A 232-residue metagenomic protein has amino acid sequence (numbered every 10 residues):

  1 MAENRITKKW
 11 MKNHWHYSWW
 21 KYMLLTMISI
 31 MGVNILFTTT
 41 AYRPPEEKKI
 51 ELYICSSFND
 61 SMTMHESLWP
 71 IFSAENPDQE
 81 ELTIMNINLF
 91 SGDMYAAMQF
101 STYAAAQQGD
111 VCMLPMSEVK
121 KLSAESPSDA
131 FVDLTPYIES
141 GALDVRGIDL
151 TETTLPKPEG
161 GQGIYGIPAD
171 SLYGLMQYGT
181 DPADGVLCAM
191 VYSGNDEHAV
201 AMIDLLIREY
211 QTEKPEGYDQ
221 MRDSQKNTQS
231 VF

Functional and structural regions predicted by a protein language model:
M1-N13: N-terminal Lys/Arg-rich, disordered targeting/topogenic segments
S18-T39: Hydrophobic membrane-insertion alpha-helices, especially the h-region of bacterial N-terminal signal peptides
L24-L25, L206-S230: Periplasmic-binding protein-like
P44-K120: Early extracytoplasmic/lumenal segment of secretory-pathway proteins
D93-G161: Extracytoplasmic "Venus flytrap"/periplasmic binding protein-like
P158-P182: Functional cores of ribonucleases/endoribonucleases
L175-E197, E209: A bilobed periplasmic-binding-protein/Venus flytrap-type ligand-binding module shared by bacterial periplasmic
V200-I203: Long, charged/polar, low-complexity intrinsically disordered N-terminal extensions that precede catalytic
